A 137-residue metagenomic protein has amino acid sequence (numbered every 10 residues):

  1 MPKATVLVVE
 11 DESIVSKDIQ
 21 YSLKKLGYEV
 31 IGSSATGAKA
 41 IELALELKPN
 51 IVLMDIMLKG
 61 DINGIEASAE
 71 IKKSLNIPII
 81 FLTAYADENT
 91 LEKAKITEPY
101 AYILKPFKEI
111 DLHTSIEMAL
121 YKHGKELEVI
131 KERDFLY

Functional and structural regions predicted by a protein language model:
A4-T5, E12-G32: Two-component/phosphorelay signaling modules centered on CheY-like receiver
K17, E66, K73, A86-L104: Alpha4 helix (beta4-alpha4-beta5 surface) of REC/receiver domains from two-component response regulators
S34-A38: Conserved Asp/Asn-Gly motif in the active-site loop of CheY-like receiver
E42, N63-I77: Short amphipathic alpha-helix used as the core "switch/output" element in two-component signaling
L47-M54, L58: Active-site beta3 strand of CheY-like receiver
N89, F107-I116: C-terminal output helix
A94-E98, L112-G124: Receiver (REC) domain switch/output surface
